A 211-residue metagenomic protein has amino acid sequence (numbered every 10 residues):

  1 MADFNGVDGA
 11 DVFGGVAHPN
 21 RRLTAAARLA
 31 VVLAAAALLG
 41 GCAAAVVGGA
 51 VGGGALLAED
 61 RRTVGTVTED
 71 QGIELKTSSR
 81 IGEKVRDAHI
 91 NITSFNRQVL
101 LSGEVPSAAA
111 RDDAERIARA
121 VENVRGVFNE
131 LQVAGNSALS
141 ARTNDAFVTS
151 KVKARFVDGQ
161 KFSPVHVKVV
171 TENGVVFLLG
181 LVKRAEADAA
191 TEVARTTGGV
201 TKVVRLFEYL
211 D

Functional and structural regions predicted by a protein language model:
A2-A27, V31-A34, G41-D211: N-terminal targeting leaders
